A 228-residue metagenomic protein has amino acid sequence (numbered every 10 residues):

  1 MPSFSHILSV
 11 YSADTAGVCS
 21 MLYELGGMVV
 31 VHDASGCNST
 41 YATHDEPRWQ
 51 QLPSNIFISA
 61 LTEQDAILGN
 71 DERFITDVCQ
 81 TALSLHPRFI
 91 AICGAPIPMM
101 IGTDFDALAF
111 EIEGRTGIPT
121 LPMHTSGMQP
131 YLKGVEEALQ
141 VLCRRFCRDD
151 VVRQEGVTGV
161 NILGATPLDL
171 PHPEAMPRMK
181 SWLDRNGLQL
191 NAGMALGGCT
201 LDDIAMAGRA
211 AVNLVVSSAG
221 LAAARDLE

Functional and structural regions predicted by a protein language model:
M1-E228: An N-terminal assembly and electron-transfer interface module characteristic of large anaerobic redox and radical
